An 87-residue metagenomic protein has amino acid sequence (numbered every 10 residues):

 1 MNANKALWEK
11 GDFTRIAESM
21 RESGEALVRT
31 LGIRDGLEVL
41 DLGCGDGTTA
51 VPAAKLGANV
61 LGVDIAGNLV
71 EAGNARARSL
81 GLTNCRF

Functional and structural regions predicted by a protein language model:
M1-L37, T48: Conserved class I S-adenosyl-L-methionine
E38-F87: Class I SAM-dependent methyltransferase SAM/SAH-binding core
